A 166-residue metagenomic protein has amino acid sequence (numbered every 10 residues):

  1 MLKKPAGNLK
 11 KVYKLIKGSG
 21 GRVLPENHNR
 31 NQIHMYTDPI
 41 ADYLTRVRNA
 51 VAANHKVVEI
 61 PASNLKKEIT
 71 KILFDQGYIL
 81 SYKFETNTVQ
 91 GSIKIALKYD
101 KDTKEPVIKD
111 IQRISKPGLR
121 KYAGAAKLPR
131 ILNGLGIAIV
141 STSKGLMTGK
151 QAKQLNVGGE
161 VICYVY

Functional and structural regions predicted by a protein language model:
L2, N8-K17, V23, N29-Y166: Core subunits and conserved enzymes of cellular information-processing and envelope-translocation systems across
